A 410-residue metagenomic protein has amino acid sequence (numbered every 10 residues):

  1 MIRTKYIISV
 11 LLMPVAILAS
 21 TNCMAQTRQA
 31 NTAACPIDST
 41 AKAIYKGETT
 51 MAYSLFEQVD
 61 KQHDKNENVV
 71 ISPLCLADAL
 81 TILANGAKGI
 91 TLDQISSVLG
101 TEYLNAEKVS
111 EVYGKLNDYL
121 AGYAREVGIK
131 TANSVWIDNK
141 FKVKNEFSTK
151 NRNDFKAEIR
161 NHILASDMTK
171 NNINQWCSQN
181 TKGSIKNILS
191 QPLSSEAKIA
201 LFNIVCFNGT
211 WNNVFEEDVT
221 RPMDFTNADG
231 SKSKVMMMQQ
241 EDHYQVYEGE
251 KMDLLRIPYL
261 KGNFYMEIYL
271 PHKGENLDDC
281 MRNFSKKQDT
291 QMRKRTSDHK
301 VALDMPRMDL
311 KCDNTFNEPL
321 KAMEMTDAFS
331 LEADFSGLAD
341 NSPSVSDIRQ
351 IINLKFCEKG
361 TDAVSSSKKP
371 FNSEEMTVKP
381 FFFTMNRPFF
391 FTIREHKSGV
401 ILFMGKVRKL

Functional and structural regions predicted by a protein language model:
I2-L11, A16, S20-L164, Q175 (+2 more regions): Detector for small/aliphatic-rich hydrophobic stretches
N66, A106-H272, K294-E375: Non-catalytic, conformational "gating/processing" segments within enzyme and secreted inhibitor domains
E67-V69, P388-F391: Short loop/turn microsegments at loop-to-beta-strand junctions
I95-L99, F215-P222, D279-K286: Short Gly/aromatic-enriched secondary-structure transition segments
P271-S297: Internal alpha/beta scaffold segment
F382-R387: Short loop/turn motifs at secondary-structure junctions and domain boundaries
F389-L410: C-terminal or internal capping secondary-structure element at the end of a domain, subdomain, or sheet
